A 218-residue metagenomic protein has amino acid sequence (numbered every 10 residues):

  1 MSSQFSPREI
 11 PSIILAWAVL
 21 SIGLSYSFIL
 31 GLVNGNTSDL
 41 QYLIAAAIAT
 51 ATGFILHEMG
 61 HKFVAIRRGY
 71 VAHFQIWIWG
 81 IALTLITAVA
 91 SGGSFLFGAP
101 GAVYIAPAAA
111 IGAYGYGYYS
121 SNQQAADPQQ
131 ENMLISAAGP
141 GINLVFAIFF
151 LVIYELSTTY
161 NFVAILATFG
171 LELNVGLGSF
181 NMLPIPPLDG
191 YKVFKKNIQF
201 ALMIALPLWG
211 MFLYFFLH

Functional and structural regions predicted by a protein language model:
M1-H218: Hydrophobic transmembrane alpha-helices and their immediate loop junctions in multi-pass integral membrane proteins
